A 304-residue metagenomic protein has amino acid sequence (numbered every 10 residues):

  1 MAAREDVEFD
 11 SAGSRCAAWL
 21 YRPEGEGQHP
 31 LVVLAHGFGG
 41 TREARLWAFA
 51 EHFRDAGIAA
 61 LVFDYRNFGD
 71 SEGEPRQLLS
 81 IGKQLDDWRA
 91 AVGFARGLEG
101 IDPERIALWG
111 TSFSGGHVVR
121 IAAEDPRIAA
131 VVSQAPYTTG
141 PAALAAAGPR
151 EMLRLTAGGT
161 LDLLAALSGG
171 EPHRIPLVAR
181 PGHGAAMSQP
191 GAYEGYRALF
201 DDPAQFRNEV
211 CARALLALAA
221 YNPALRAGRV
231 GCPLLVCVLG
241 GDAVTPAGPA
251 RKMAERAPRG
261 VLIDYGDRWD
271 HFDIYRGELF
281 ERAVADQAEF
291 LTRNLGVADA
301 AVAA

Functional and structural regions predicted by a protein language model:
M1-G27: N-terminal cap/lid segment of alpha/beta-hydrolase-fold proteins
A12, R42-R45, F68-P103, A107 (+1 more regions): Catalytic nucleophile-loop/oxyanion-hole region of alpha/beta-hydrolase and closely related hydrolase-like folds
G39-E51, Y65: The serine-hydrolase catalytic nucleophile loop
H52-E72: Conserved alpha/beta-hydrolase
V119-L199: Alpha/beta-hydrolase-fold enzymes
V230, V236-V238: Short beta-strand/loop motif that positions the catalytic acidic residue of the alpha/beta-hydrolase fold
A243-P249: Conserved alpha/beta-hydrolase "acid-adjacent" motif
D267-A304: Catalytic active-site module of serine/aspartate enzymes centered on a nucleophile-bearing elbow/loop
